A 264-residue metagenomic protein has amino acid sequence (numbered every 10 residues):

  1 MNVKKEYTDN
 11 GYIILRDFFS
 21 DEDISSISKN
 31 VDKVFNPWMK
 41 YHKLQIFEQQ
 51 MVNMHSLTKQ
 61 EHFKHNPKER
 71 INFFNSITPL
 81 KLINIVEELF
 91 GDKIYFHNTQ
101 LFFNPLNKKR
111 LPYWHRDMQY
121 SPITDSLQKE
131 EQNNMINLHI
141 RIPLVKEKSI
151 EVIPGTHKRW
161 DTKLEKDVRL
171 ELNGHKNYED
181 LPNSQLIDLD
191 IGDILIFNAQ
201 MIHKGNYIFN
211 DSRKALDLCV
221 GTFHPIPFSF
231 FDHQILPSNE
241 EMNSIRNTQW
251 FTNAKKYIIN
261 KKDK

Functional and structural regions predicted by a protein language model:
N2-D9, R16-S126: Non-heme Fe(II)-dependent double-stranded beta-helix
K43-L44, E48, Q200-K264: Non-heme Fe(II)/2-oxoglutarate
D92-T99, R110-P112, N134-I140, K148 (+1 more regions): Generic beta-strand structural signal
Q100, R116-M118, I142-K146, P154 (+1 more regions): Short, structured patches in soluble enzyme cores that scaffold and shape functional sites
N104, H157-W160, V220-P225: Short edge-strand/loop segments of extracellular domains
K109-R116, I123-S126, S149-T156, D161-E165 (+1 more regions): A short secondary-structure junction signal
N133, N137, V145-I202: Double-stranded beta-helix
